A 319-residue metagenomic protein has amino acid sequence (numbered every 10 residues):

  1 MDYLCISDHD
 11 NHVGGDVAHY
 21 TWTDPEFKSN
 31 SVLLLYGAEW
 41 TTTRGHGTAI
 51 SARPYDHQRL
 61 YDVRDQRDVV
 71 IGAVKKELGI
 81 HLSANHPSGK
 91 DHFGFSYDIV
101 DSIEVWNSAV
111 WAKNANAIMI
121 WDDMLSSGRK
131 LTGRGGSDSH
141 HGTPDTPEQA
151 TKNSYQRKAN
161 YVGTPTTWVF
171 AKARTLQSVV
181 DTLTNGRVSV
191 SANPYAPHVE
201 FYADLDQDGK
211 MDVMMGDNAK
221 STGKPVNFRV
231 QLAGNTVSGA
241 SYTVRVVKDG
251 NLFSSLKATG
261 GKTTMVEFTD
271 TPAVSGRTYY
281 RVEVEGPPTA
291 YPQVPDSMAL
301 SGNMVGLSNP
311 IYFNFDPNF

Functional and structural regions predicted by a protein language model:
M1-D2, S126-R129, T184, V188: Sec-exported extracytoplasmic/periplasmic mature domains
M1-I99, E104-W121, S127, G136-T143 (+4 more regions): A metal-dependent hydrolase metal-coordination microenvironment
L34, E104, G133-R134, N160-P165 (+1 more regions): Catalytic-core segments of hydrolase enzymes
R59-Y61, K130, W168-R174: Short, exposed beta-strand "edge-strand" segments with a Pro/Gly-rich flavor and a Y/T-containing core
I80, L131, G276-T278: Short coil/turn segments at beta-strand junctions that form active-site/ligand-binding loops
G142-F319: C-terminal functional module detector
